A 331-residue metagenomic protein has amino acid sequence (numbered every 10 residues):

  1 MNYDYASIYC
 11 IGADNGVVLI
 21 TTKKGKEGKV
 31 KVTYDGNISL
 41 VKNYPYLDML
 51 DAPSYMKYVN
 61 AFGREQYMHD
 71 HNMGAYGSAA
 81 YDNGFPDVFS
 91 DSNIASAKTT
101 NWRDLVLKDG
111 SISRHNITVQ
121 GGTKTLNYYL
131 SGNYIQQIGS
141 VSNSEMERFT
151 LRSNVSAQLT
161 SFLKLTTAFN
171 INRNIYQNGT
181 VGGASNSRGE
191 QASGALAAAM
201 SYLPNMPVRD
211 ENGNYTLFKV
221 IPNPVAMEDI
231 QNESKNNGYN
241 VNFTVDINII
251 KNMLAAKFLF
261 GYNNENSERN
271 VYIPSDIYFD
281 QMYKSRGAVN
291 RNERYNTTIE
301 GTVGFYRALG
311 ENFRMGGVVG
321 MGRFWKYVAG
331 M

Functional and structural regions predicted by a protein language model:
M1-T33, I112-R114, N127, N133-I135: A beta-strand signature from Gram-negative outer-membrane beta-barrel systems, especially the internal plug domain
Y5-A6, W102-V106: Short, P/G- and charge-enriched loop/turn segments at secondary-structure junctions
I8, T118, M206: Short, surface-exposed charged micro-motifs
T22-K24, G121-T123, Y134, S153 (+3 more regions): Residue-level signature of outer-membrane beta-barrel architecture
K26-T99, G139-M146, T150-N240, A255-M331: Surface-exposed loop/interface segments of Gram-negative outer-membrane beta-barrel transport/assembly proteins
L105-D109, V119-T123: Outer-membrane beta-barrel initiation region
H115, V241: Phosphate-interacting basic helix/loop segments used at nucleotide- and nucleic-acid interfaces
K124-Y128, N266: Short coil-to-beta-strand
